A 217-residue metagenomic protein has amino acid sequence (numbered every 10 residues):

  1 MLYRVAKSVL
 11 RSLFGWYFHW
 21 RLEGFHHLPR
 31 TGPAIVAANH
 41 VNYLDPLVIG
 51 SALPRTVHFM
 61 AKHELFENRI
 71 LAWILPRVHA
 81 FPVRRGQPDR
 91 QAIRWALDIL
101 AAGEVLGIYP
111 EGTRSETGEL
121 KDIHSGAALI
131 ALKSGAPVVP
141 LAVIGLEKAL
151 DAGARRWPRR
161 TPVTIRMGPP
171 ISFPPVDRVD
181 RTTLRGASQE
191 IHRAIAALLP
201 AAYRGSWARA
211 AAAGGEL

Functional and structural regions predicted by a protein language model:
M1-S8, S12, R21-R30, D98-A101 (+4 more regions): Membrane-interfacial terminal anchoring regions of lipid-handling membrane enzymes
L2-S8, G15-W16, E23, L28-P88 (+1 more regions): Catalytic core of membrane glycerolipid acyltransferases/transacylases, capturing the structured, soluble-facing
N39, K62, E111, V143-L146: Cofactor-binding loop segments of dinucleotide-utilizing enzymes, especially the Rossmann-like FAD- and NAD(P)+-binding
S51-P54, A102, L132-P137: Alpha-helix C-terminal capping segments
I74, D98-L100, A154-W157: Short low-complexity, flexible loop/linker segments enriched in glycine and/or proline with clustered acidic
I99-A127: Catalytic-site beta-strand/loop segments enriched in glycine and acidic/polar residues
E119-T182, G186, G214-G215: A cross-family acyltransferase "interaction/gating" segment
